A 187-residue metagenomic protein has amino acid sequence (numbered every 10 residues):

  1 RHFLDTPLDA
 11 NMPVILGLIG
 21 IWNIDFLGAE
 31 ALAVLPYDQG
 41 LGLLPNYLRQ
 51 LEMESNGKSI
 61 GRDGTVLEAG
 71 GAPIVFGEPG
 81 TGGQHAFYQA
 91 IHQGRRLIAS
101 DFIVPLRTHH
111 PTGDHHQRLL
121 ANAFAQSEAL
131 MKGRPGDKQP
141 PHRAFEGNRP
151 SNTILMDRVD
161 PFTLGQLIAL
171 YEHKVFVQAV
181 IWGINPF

Functional and structural regions predicted by a protein language model:
R1-F187: A SIS-like phosphosugar-recognition module
